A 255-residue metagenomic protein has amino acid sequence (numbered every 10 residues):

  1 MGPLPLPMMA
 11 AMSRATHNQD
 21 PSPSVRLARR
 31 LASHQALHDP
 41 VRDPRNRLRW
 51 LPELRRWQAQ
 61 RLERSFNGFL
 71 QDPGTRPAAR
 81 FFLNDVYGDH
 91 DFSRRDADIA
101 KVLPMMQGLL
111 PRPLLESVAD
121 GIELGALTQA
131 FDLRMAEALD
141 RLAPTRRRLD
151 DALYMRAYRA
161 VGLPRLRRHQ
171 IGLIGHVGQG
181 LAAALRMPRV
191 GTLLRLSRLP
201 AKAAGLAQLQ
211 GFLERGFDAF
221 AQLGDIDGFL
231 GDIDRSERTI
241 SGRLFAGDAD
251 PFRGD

Functional and structural regions predicted by a protein language model:
M1-A11: N-terminal amphipathic/basic-hydrophobic helices that include classical n-h-c signal peptides and signal-anchor
M9-A100: Leu/Val/Ala/Ile-rich N-terminal alpha-helices, chiefly Sec-type signal peptides and the beginnings
N18-S22, R45, R49-E53, W57 (+13 more regions): Alpha-helix boundary/N-cap detector
H38, D89-S93, P113, A138 (+9 more regions): Short secondary-structure junctions and interdomain/linker hinges
P77-R167: Long amphipathic alpha-helical segments with strong coiled-coil/leucine-zipper propensity
E123-A130, H169, L173-H176, L196 (+3 more regions): Charged, amphipathic alpha-helical oligomerization/scaffolding segments
A143-D218: Conserved binding-pocket/active-site segment within a compact domain
P188-D255: Alpha-helical oligomerization segments
